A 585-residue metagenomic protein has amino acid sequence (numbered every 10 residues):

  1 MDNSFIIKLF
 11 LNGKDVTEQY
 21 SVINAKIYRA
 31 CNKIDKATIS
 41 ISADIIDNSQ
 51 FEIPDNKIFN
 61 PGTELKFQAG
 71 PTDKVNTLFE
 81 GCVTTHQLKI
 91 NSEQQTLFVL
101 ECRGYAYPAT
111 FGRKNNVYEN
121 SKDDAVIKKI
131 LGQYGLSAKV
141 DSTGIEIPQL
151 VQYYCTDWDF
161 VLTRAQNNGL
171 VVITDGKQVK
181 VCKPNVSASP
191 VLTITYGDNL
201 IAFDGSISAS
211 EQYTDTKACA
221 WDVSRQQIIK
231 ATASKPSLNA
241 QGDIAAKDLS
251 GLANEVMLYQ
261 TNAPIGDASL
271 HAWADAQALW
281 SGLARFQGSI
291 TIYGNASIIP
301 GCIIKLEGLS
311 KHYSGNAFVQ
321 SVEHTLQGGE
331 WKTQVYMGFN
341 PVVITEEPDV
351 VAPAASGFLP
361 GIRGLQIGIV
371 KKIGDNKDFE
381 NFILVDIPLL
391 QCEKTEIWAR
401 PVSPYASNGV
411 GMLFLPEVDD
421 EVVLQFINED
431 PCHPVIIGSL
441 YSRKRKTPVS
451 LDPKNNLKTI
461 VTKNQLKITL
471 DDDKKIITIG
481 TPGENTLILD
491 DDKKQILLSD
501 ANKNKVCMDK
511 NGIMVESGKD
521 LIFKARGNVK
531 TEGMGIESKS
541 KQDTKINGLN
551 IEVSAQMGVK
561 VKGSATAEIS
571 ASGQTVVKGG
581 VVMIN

Functional and structural regions predicted by a protein language model:
M1-P61, R103-Y107, D141, T195 (+4 more regions): Juxtamembrane "anchor/assembly" segments of surface/extracellular structural proteins
N3, I90, L97-A106, S142-S210 (+1 more regions): Short beta-strand-centered interaction patches in the first periplasmic/extracellular domains of large envelope
T17-Q19, T110-V117, D159-L162, Q166 (+10 more regions): Surface-exposed, non-catalytic interaction/assembly patches
N24, R29, N316, V322 (+2 more regions): Exposed beta-strand/loop interface patches that mediate assembly or binding
E52, Y107-V126, K139-T163, N167 (+2 more regions): Short acidic/polar beta-strand-loop edge motifs in secreted extracellular and Gram-negative envelope-associated
E52-S137, L150: Surface-exposed cap/loop segments at beta↔alpha junctions
T72-L97, N199-L200, L306-G328: Short beta-strand and beta-hairpin "edge-sheet" elements
I130, R164, A218, S237-S269 (+5 more regions): Right-handed beta-helix
